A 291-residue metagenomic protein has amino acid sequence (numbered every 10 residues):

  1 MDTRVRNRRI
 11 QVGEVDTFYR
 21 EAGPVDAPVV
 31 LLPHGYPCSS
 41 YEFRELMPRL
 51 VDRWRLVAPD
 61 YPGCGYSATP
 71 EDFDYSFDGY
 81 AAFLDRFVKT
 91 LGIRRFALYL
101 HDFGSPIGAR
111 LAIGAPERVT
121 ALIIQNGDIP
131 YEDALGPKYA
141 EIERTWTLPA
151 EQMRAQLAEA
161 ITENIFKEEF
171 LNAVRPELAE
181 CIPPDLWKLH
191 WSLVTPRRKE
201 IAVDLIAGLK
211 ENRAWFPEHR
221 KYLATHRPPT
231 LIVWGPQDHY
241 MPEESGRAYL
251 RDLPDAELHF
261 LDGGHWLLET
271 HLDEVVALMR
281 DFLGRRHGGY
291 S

Functional and structural regions predicted by a protein language model:
D2-V12, D16-T17, A22-P24, P37 (+6 more regions): Flexible "cap/lid" subdomain of the alpha/beta-hydrolase fold that forms the substrate-access gate
A27-H34: Short beta-strand element of the alpha/beta-hydrolase
H34, H101, H265: Histidine-centered active-site/metal-ligand motif
Y36-M47: The serine-hydrolase catalytic nucleophile loop
V51-D60: Active-site machinery of serine-nucleophile hydrolases
G264-V276: Catalytic histidine-centered segment of alpha/beta-hydrolase-like enzymes
